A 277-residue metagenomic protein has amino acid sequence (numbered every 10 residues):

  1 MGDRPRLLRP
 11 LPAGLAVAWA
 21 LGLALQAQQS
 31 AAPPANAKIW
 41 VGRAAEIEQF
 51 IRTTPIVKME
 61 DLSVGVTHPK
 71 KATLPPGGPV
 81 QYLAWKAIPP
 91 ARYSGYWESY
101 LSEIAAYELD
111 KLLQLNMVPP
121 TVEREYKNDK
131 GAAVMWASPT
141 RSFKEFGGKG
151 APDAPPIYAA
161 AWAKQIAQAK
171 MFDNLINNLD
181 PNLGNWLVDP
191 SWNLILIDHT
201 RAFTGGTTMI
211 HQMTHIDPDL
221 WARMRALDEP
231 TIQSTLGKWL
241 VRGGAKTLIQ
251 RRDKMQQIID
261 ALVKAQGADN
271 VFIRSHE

Functional and structural regions predicted by a protein language model:
G2-L15: Bacterial N-terminal signal peptides that target proteins for export
P12-Q26: Bacterial N-terminal signal peptides
A32-E46: Juxta-kinase regulatory segment immediately upstream of eukaryotic protein kinase catalytic domains
V41, V80-Y93, I197, F203-T214: Active-site-flanking segments in enzyme catalytic domains
I51-P156, N174, N178: Conserved ATP-binding subdomain of kinase catalytic cores across diverse folds
A72-L74, W85, Q165-T204, L248: Active-site acidic catalytic loop and adjacent metal/ATP-binding pocket of ATP-dependent phosphoryl transfer enzymes
P75, V188-E277: C-terminal catalytic region of ATP-dependent kinase domains
K127-L175, T214-D217, R223-R242, K246 (+1 more regions): ATP-dependent phospho-/nucleotidyl transfer catalytic cores
